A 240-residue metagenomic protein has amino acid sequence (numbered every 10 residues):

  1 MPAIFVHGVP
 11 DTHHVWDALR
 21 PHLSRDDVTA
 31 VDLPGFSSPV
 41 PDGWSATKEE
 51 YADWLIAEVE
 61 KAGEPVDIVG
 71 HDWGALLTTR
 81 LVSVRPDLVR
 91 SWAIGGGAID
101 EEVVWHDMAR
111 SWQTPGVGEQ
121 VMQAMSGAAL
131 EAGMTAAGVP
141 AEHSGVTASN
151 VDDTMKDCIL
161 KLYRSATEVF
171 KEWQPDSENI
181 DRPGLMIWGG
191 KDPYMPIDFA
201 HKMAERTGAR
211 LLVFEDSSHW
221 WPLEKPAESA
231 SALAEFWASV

Functional and structural regions predicted by a protein language model:
M1-V40: Conserved HGGG/HGGXW glycine-rich cap/lid loop of the alpha/beta-hydrolase fold
I4-G8, H71, W188: The conserved beta1-alpha1 loop
T29-V69, S231: Active-site loop/oxyanion-hole signature of alpha/beta-hydrolase fold enzymes
G70, G74, T78: Gly/Ala-rich beta-loop-alpha elbow adjacent to hydrolase catalytic centers
S83, S91-M122: Flexible "cap/lid" loop of the alpha/beta hydrolase fold
V103, A124-N179: Conserved alpha/beta-hydrolase catalytic His-Asp/Glu region
D152-E205, V213-E215, P222: Conserved serine/cysteine hydrolase catalytic core
S217-A230: Catalytic histidine-centered segment of alpha/beta-hydrolase-like enzymes
